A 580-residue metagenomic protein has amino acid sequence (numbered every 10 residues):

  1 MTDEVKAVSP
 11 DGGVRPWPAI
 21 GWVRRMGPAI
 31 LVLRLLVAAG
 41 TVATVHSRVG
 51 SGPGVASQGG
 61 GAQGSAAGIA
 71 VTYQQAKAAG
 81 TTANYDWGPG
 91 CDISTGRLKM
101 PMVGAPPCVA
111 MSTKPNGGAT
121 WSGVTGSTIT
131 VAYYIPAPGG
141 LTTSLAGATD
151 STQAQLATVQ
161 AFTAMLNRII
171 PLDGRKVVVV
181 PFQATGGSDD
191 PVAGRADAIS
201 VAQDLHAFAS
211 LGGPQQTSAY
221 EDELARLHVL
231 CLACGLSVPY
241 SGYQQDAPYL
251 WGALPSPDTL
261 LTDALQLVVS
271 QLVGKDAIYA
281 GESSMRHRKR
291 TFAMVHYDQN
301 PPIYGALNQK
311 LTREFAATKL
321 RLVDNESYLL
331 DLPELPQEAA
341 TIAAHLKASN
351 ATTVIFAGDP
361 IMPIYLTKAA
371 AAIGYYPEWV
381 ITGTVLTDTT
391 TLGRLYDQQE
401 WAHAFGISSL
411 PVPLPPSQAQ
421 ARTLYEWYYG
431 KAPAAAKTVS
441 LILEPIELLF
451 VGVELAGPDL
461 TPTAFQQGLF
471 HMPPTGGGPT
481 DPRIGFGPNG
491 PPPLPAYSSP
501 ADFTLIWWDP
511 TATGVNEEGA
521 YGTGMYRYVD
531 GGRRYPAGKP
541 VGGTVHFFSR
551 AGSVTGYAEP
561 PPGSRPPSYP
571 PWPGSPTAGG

Functional and structural regions predicted by a protein language model:
D11-L36: N-terminal export and membrane-targeting signals
L36-S65: C-terminal region of N-terminal signal peptides and the immediate post-cleavage residues of exported proteins
Q58-S200: N-terminal extracellular/periplasmic Venus flytrap/periplasmic-binding protein-like
A66-G118, S122, P474-G580: Solvent-exposed, acidic/polar segments of extracytosolic/periplasmic ligand-binding ectodomains
G80-T82, D86, C91, G96 (+2 more regions): Extracytoplasmic ligand/sensor domains, especially the bilobed periplasmic-binding protein
Q153-Q160, R168-D246, A253, Y328-P336 (+1 more regions): Beta-alpha junction/loop-to-helix N-cap segments that form part of ligand/metal-binding clefts
A247-P255, A369-E444, A551: Extracellular/periplasmic periplasmic-binding protein-like sensory domains
S349, D359-Y365, L410-T475: Extracellular/periplasmic ligand-binding modules, especially the Venus flytrap/periplasmic-binding
